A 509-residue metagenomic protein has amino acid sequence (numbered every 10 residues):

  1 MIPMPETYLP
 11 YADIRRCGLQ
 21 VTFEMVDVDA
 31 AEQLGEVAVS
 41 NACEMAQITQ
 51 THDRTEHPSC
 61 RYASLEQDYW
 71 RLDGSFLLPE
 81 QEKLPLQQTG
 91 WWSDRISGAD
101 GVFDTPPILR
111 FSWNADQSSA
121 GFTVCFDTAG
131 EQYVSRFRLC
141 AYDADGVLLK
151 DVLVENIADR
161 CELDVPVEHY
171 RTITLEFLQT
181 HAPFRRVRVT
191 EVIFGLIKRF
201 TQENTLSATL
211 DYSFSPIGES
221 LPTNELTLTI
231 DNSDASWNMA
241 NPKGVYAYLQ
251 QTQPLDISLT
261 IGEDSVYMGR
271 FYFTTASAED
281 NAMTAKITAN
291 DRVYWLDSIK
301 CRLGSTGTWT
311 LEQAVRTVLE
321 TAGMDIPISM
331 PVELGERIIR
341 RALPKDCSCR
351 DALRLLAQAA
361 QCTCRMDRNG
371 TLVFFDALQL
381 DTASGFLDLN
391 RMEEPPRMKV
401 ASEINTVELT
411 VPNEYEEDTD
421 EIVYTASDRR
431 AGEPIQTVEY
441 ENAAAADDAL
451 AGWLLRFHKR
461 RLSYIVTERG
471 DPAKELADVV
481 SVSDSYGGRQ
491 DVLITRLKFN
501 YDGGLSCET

Functional and structural regions predicted by a protein language model:
M1-S305, L355-A359, R460-S463, T467-R469: Assembly/oligomerization scaffold segments
V102-D104, A115, T128-A144, N156 (+3 more regions): An acidic/polar, Gly/Ser/Thr-rich interaction patch typically located in mid-to-C-terminal regions of proteins
L255-D256, T310, N442: A generic short alpha-helical patch detector that favors 3-5-residue windows in or near N-terminal regions
E263, G323-P327, Q361: Residue-level recognition of short, structured coil/turn motifs that connect secondary structure elements
V266-M268, M324, G488-R489: Helix N-cap/coil-helix junction residues
D297, V315-P344: N-terminal export/assembly leaders
S305-L311: Active-site beta-loop-alpha junctions of metal-dependent nucleic acid enzymes, especially the RNase H-like/DDE
E312-R316, R350-L353: Extracytoplasmic/secreted envelope proteins and their assembly/folding machinery, especially bacterial periplasmic
